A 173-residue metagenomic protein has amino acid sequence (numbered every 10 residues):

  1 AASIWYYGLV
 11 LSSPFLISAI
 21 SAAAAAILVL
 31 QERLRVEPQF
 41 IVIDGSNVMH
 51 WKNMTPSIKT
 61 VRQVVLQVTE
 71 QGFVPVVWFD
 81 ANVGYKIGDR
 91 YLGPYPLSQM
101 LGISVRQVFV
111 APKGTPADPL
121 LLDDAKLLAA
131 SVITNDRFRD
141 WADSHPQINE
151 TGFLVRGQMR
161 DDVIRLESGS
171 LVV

Functional and structural regions predicted by a protein language model:
A1, R62-Q67, F73-V173: Nuclease catalytic cores that cleave nucleic-acid phosphodiester bonds, predominantly acidic two-metal-ion
A1-G8: Canonical alpha-helical transmembrane segments of integral membrane proteins
F15-L92: Domain-level signal for Mg2+-assisted phosphodiester chemistry and nucleotide/NA-binding surfaces in nucleic-acid
